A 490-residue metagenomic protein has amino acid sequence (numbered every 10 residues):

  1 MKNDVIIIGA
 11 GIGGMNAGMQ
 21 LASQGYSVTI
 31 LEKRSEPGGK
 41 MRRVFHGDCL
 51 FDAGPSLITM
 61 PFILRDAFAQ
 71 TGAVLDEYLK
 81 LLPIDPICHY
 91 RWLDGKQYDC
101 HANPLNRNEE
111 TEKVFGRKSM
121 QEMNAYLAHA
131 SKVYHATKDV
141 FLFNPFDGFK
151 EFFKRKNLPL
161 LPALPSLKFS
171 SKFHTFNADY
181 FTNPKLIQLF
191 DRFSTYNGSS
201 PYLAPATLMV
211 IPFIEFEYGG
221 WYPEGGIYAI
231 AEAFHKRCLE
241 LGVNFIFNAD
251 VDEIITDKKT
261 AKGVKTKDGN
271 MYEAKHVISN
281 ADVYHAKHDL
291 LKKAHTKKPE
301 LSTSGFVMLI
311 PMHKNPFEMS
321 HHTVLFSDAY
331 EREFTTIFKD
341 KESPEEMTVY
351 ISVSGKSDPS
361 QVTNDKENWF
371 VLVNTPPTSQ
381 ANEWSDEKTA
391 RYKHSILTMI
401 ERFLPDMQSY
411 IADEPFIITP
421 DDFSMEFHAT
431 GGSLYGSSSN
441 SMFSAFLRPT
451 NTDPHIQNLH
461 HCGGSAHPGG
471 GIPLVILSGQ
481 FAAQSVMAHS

Functional and structural regions predicted by a protein language model:
K2-K138: N-terminal glycine-rich phosphate/pyrophosphate-binding loop and immediately adjacent elements
P55, G464-V486: A conserved FAD-binding loop/helix module that cradles the flavin
L93-A204: Rossmann-like flavin
L164-F173, F216-K236, W384-Y392: Short beta-strand to alpha-helix junction loop
N183-N197, E346-Y350, D406-P468: A glycine-rich dinucleotide-binding beta-alpha-beta segment and adjacent secondary-structure elements that constitute
V210-A261: Helical element adjacent to the flavin cofactor pocket in flavoenzyme catalytic cores
Y222, D252-T363: Mid-domain catalytic core of redox enzymes that form a hydrophobic substrate pocket/lid adjacent to a catalytic redox
K314-I418: C-terminal segments that line or cap access tunnels to active or ligand-binding sites in enzymes and enzyme-associated
